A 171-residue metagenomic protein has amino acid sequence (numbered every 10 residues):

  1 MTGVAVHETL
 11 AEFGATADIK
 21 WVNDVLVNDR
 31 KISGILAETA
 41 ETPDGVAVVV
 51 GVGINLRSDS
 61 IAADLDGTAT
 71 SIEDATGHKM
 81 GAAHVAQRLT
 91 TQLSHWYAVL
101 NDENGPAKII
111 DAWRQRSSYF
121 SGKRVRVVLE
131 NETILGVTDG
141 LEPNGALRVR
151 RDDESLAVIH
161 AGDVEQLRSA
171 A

Functional and structural regions predicted by a protein language model:
M1-A17, V27-A171: Long, positively charged amphipathic alpha-helical accessory segments at protein N-termini or as interdomain linkers
